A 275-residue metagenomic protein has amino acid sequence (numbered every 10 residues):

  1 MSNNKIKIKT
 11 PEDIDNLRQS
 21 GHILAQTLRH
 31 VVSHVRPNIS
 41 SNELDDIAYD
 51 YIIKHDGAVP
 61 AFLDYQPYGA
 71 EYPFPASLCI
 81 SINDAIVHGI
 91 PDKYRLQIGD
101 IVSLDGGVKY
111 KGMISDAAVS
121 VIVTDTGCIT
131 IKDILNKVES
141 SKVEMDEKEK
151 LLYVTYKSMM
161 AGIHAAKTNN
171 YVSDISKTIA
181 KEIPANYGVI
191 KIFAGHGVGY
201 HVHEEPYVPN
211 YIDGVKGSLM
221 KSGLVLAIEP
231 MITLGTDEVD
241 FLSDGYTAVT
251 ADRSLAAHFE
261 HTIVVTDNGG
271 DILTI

Functional and structural regions predicted by a protein language model:
M1-I275: Active-site neighborhoods and metal-handling regions in enzymes and metal-associated proteins
